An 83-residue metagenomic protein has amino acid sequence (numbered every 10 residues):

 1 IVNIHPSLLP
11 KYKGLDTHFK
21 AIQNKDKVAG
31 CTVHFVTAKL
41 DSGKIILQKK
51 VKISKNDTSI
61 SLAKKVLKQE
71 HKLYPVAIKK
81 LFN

Functional and structural regions predicted by a protein language model:
I1-N83: Donor/substrate-binding cores of folate-linked one-carbon enzymes
